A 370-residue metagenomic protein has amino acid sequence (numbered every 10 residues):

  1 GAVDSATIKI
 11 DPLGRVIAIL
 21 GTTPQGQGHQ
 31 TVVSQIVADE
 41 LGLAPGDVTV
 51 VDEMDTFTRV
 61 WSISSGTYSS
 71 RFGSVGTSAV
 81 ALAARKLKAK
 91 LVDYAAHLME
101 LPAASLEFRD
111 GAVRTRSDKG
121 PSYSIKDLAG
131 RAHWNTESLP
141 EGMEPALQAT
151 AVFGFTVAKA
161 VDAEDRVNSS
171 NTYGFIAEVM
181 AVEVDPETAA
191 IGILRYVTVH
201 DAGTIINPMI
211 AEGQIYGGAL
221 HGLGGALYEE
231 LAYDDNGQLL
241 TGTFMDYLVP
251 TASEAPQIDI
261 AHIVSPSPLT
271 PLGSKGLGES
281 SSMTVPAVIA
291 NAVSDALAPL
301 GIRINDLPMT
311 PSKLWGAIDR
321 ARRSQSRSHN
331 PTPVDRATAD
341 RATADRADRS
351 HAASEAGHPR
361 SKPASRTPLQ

Functional and structural regions predicted by a protein language model:
G1-K9, M245-V249: Accessory "access/gating" subregions that flank catalytic or transport cores
V3, I10-G14, P186: Condensing-enzyme catalytic core mediating Claisen C-C bond formation in acyl metabolism
R15-G21, L194: Structural motif
V32: Flexible, small-/acidic-enriched active-site or ligand-binding loops
Q35-D335, D340, H358-Q370: C-terminal catalytic domains of large/alpha subunits in multi-subunit enzymes
